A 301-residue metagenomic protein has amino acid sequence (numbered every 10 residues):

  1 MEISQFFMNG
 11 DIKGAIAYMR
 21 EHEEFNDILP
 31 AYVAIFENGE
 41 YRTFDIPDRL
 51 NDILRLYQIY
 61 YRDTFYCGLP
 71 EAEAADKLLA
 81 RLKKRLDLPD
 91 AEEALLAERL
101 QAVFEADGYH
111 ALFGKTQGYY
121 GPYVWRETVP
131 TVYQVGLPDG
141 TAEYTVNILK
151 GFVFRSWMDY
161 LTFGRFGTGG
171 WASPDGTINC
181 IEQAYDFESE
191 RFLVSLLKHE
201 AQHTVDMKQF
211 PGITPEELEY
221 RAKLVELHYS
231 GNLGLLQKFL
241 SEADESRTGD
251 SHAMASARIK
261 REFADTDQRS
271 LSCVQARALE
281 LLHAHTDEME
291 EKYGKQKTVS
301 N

Functional and structural regions predicted by a protein language model:
M1-F113: N-terminal low-structure segments adjacent to metalloprotease catalytic domains across cellular compartments
E2-F36, L137, Y144-F152, W157 (+4 more regions): N-terminal maturation segment of proteins
A15, R20, E24, T214-R247: Post-HExxH zinc-binding segment in Zn-dependent metallohydrolases
A97-E182, D186-F187: Auxiliary, metal-adjacent structural segments of Zn-dependent hydrolase domains
I178-L196, G212-I213: Short pre-active-site segment immediately N-terminal to the catalytic Zn-binding motif
V194-K208: Active-site recognition of the HExxH zinc-binding catalytic motif
G231-N301: Long, well-structured alpha-helical subdomains associated with metal-dependent extracellular/ecto-lumenal hydrolases
